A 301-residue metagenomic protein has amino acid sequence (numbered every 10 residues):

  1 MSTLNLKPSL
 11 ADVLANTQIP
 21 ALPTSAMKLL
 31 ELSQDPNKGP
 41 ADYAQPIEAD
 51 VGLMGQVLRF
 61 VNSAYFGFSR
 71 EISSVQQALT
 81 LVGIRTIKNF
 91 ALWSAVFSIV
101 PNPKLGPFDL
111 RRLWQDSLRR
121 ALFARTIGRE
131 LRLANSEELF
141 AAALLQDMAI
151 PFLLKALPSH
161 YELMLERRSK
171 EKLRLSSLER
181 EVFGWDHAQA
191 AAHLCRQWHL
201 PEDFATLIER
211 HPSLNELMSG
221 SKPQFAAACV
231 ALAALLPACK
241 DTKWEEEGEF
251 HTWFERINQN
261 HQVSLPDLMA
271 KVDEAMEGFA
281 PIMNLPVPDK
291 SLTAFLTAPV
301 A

Functional and structural regions predicted by a protein language model:
M1-A11, A228, E255-A301: Terminal helices and disordered tails flanking the catalytic cores of nucleotide-processing hydrolases
M1-F250, L292-L296: Conserved alpha-helical "signature site" that marks functionally important helical segments or helix/loop junctions
